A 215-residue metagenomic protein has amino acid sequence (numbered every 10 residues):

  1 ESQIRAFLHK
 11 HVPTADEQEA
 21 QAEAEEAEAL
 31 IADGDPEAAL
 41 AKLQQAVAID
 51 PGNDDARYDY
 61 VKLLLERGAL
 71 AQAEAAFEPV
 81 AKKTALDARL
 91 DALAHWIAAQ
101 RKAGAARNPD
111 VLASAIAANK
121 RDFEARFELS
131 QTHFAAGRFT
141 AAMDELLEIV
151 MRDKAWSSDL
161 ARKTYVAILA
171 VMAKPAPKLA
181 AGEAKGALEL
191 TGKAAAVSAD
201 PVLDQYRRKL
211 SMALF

Functional and structural regions predicted by a protein language model:
E1-E25, A32-D33, A38-P51, D55-A56 (+1 more regions): Long, contiguous interaction/recruitment modules in multidomain scaffold/adaptor proteins
L8, V12, V47, E74 (+6 more regions): A conserved position within tetratricopeptide repeats
E26, Y60, A94, L129 (+2 more regions): Structural register within alpha-helical repeat arrays
L43, F77-E78, L112-A113, E145-L146 (+1 more regions): Inward-facing hydrophobic residues that define packing positions of alpha-helical scaffold repeats
P51, T84-A85, N119-R121, G137 (+1 more regions): Short coil turns that delineate tetratricopeptide repeat
F77-N119: Alpha-helical adaptor scaffolds
K174-F215: Terminal, low-structured helical/coil segments at or just beyond the last alpha-helical repeat
